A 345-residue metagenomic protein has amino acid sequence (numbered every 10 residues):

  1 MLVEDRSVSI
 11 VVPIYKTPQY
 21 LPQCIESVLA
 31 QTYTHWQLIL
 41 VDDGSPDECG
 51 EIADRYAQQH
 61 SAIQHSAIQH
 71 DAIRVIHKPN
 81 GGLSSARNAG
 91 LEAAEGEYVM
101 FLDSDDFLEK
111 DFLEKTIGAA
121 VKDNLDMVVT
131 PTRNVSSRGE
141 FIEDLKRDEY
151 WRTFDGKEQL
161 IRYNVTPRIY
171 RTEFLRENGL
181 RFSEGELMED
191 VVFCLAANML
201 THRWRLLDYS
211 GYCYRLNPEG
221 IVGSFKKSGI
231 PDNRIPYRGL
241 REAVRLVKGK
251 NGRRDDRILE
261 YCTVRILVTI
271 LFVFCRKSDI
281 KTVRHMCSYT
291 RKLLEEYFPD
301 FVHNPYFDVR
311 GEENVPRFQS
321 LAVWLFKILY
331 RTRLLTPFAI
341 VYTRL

Functional and structural regions predicted by a protein language model:
M1-L29: N-proximal low-complexity "stem/linker" segments adjacent to membrane-targeting elements
P22-E26, G50-D54, G96, E109-V121: Short alpha-helix within the catalytic core of nucleotide-sugar-dependent glycosyltransferases
I25-H77: Acidic donor-binding segment of Leloir-type glycosyltransferases
K78-A94: Glycine-rich, basic loop-to-helix element that forms the pyrophosphate-binding segment of sugar-nucleotide handling
L83-S84, S104-I230: Donor-binding/catalytic cores of nucleotide-activated saccharide and glycerol-phosphate transferases/polymerases
V99: Short aromatic/hydrophobic "clamp" motif used to bind/position activated sugar donors
S210-P218, S224-N251, R265, T269-P299: Catalytic core of nucleotide-sugar-dependent glycosyltransferases
R276-L345: Membrane-interface aromatic/basic loop that binds lipid-linked glycans or pyrophosphate carriers, typified by
